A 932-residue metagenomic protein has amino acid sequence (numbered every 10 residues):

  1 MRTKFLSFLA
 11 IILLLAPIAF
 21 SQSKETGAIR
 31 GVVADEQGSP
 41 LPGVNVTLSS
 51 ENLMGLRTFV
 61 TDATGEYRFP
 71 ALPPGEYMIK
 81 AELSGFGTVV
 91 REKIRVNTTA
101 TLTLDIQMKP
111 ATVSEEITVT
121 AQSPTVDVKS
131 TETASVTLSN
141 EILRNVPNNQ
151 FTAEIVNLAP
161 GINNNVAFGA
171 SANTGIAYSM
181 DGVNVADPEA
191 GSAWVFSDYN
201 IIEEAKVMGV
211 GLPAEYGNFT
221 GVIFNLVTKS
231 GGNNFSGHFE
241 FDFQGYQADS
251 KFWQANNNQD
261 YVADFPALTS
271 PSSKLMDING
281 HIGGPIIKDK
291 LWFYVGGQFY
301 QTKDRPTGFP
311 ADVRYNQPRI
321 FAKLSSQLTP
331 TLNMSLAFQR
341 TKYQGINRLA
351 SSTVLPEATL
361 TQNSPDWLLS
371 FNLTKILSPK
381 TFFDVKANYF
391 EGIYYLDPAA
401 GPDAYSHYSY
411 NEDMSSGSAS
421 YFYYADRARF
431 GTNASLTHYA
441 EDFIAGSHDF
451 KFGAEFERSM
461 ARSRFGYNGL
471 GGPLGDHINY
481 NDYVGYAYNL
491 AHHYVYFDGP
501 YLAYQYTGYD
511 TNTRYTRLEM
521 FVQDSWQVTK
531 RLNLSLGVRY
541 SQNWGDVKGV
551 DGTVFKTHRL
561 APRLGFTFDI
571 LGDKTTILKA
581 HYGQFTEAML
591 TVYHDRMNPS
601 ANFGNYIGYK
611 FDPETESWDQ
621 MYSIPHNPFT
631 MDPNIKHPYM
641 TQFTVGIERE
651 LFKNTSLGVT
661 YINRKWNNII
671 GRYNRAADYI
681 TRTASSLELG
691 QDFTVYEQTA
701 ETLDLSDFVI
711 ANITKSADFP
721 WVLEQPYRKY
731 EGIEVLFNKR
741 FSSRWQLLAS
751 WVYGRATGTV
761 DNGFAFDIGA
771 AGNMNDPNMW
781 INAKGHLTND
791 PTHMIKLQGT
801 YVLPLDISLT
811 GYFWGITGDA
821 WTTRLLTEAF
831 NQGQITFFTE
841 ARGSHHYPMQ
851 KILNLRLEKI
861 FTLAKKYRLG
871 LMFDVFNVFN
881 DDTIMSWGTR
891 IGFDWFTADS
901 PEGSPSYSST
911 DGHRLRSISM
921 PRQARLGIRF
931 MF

Functional and structural regions predicted by a protein language model:
L9, I18-T131, V136-S139: Periplasm-facing N-terminal accessory domains of Gram-negative outer-membrane beta-barrel systems
F86-S230, V262-A267, L275-H281, F837: Periplasmic N-terminal accessory/gating domains of Gram-negative outer-membrane beta-barrel systems
G182, N316, P330-M520, R682-T683 (+2 more regions): Replace "related TpsB outer-membrane translocases also match" with "some related outer-membrane beta-barrels such as
S236, T269-G345, T361-D384, P562: Transmembrane beta-barrel wall of Gram-negative outer-membrane proteins
F309-A311, S435, S447-T575, I607-Y609 (+3 more regions): Signature of Gram-negative outer-membrane beta-barrel scaffolds
T529, I662-T823: Gram-negative outer-membrane beta-barrel transporters
K548-G549, V554-A561, G565-V722, N775 (+3 more regions): Solvent-exposed loop/turn elements at secondary-structure boundaries
N654, N668, R672, R755 (+3 more regions): C-terminal beta-signal and adjacent terminal beta-strands/loops of Gram-negative outer-membrane beta-barrel proteins
